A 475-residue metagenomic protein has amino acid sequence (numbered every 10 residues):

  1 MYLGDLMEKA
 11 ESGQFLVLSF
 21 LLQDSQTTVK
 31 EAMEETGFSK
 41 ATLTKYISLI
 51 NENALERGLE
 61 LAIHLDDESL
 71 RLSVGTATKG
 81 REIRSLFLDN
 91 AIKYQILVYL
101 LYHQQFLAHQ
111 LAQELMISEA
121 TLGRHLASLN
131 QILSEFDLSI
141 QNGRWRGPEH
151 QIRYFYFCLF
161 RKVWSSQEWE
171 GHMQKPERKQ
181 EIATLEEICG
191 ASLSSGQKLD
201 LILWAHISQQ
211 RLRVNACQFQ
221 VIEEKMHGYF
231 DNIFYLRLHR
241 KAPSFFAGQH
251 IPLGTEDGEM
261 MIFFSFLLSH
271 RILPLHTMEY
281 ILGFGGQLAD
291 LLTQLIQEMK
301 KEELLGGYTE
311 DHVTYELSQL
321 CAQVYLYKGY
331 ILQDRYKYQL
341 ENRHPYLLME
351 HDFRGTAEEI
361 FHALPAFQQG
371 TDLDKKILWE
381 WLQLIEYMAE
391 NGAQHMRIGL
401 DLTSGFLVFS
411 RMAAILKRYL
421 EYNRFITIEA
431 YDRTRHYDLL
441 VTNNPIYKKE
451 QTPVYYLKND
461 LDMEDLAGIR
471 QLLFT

Functional and structural regions predicted by a protein language model:
Y2-T475: A cross-family "folded-core" feature that marks the main globular domain of proteins
